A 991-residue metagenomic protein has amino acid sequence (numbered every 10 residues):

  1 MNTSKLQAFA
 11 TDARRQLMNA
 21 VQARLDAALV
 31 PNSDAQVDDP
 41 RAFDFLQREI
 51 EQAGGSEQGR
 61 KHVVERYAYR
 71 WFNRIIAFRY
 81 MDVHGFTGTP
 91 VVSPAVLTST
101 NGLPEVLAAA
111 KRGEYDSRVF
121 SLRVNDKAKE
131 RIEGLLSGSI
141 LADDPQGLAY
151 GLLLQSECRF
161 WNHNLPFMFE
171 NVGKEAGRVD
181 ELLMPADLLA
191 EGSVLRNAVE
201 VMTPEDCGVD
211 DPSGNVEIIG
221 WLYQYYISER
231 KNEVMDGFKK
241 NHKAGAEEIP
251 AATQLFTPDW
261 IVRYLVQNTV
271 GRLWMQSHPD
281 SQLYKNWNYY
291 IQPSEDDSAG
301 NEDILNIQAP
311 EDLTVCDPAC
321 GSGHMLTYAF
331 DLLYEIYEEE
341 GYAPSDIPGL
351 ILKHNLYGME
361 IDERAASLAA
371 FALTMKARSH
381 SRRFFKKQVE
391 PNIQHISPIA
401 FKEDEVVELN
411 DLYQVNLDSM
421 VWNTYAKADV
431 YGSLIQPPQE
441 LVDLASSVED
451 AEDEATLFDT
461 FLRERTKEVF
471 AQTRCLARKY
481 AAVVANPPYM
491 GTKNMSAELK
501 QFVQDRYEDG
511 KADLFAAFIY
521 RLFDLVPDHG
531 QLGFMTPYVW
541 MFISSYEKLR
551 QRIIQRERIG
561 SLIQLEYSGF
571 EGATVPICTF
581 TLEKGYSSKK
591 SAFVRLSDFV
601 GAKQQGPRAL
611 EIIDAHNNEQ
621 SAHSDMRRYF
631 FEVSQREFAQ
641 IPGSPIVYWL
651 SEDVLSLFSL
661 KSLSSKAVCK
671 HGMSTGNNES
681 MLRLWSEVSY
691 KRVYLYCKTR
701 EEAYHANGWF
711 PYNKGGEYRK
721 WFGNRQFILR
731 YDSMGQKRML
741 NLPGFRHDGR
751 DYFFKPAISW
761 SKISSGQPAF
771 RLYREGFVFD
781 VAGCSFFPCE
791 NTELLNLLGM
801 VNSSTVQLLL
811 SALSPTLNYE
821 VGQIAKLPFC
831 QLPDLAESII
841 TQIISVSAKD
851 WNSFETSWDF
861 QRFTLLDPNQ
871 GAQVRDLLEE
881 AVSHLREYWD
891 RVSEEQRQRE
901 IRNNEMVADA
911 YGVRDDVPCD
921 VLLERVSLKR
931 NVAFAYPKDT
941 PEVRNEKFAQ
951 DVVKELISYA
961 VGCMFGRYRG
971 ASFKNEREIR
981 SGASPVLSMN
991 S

Functional and structural regions predicted by a protein language model:
M1-Y328, L332, M359-L368, E390-S446 (+6 more regions): Preference for the N-terminal adenyl/adenosyl cofactor-binding alpha/beta module
N2-T3, S56-H62, V199-D210, H242-P258 (+13 more regions): Glycine- and acidic
S4, A8, T89, T327 (+19 more regions): Signature of N6-adenine DNA methyltransferases within the class I
A53-G54, L283, W287-T314, A455-V484 (+8 more regions): Flexible, glycine/threonine-enriched loop-and-boundary segments that flank and lead into catalytic domains of large
Y67-D82, W221-S228, F371-R378, E468 (+4 more regions): Short, hydrophobic/amphipathic alpha-helical patches that form generic packing surfaces within helical domains
I227, N713, D751-A769, N796-S811 (+1 more regions): Short Ser/Thr-interspersed hydrophobic loop/turn segments at strand-loop and sheet-helix junctions that line or gate
C320, P645, V654-S659, L663 (+1 more regions): Non-catalytic DNA-recognition/assembly elements of restriction-modification systems
L333-E340: Post-Walker A helix-loop "phosphate-sensing" segment adjacent to the P-loop in P-loop NTPases
